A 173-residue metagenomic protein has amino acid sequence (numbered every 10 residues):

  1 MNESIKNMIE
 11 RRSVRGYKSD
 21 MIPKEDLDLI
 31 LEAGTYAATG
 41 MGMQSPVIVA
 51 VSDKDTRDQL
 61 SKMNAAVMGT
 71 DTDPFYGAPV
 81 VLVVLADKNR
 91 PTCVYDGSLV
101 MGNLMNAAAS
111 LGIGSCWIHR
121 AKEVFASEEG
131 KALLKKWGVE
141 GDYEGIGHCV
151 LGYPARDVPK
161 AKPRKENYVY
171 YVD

Functional and structural regions predicted by a protein language model:
M1-D173: Acidic, surface-exposed loops and disordered segments
